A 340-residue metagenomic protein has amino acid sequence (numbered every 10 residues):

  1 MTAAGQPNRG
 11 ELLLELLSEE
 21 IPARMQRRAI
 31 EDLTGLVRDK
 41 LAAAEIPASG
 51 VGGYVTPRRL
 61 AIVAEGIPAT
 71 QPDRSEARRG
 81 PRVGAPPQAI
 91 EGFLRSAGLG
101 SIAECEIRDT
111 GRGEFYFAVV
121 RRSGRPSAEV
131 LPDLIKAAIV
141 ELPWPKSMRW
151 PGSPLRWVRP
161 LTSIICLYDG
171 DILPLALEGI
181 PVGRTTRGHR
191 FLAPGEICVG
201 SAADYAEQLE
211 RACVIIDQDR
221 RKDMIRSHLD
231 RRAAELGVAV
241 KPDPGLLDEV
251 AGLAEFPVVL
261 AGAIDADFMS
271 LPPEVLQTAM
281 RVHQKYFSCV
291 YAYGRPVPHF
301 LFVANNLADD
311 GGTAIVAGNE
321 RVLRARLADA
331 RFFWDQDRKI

Functional and structural regions predicted by a protein language model:
T2-Q277: Long, basic N-terminal domains or extensions that often function in RNA/ssDNA interaction or organelle/cellular
R159-T162, L175, K241-I340: Catalytic nucleotidyl-transfer cores of nucleotide-processing enzymes
